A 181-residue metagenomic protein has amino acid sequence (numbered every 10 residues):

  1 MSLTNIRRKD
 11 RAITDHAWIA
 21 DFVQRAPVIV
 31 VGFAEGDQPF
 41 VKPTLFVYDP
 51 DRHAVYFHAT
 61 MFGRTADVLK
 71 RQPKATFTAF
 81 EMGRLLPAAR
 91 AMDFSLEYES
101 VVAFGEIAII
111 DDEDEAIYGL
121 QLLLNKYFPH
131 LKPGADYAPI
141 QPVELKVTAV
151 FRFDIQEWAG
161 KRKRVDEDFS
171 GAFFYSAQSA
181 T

Functional and structural regions predicted by a protein language model:
S2-D10, M82-T181: Charged, gly/pro-rich active-site loop segments
S2-V30: Short, basic/aromatic recognition patches
D10-R11, A20, R64-D67, E106: Anion-coordinating catalytic cores for phosphoryl-, nucleotidyl-, and glycosidic chemistry
W18-F22, F40-V55, A91-A103, A180: Short N-terminal helix-initiation segments at or just after the protein's N-terminus
A26-M61, F77: Short beta-strand segments
V30, Y56, T76, F104 (+1 more regions): Beta-strand secondary-structure signal
F62-D67, T76, L85: Histidine-centered metal-chelating micro-motifs
R71: Short active-site loop/helix that positions an aromatic residue
